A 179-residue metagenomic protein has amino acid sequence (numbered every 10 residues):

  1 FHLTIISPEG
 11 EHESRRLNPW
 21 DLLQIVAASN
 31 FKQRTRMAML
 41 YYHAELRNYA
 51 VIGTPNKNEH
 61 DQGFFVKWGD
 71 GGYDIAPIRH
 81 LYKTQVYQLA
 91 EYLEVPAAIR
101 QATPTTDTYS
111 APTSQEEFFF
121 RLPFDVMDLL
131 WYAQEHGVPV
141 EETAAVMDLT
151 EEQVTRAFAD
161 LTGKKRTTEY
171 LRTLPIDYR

Functional and structural regions predicted by a protein language model:
F1-R179: ATP/NTP-dependent adenylation/nucleotidyl-transfer catalytic domains that generate, transfer, or process NMP-activated
